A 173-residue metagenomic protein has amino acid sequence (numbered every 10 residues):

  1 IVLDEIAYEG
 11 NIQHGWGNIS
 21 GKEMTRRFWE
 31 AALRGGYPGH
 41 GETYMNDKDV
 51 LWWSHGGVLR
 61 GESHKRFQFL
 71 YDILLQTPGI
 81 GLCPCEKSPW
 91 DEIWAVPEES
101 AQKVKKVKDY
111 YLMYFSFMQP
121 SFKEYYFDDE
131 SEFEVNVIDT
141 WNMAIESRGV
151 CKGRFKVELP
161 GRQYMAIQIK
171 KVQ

Functional and structural regions predicted by a protein language model:
I1-K22, V50: Active-site clefts of carbohydrate-active enzymes
G10-N11, M24-G149, P160-Q173: Aromatic- and carboxylate-lined catalytic core of secreted/periplasmic carbohydrate-active enzymes
